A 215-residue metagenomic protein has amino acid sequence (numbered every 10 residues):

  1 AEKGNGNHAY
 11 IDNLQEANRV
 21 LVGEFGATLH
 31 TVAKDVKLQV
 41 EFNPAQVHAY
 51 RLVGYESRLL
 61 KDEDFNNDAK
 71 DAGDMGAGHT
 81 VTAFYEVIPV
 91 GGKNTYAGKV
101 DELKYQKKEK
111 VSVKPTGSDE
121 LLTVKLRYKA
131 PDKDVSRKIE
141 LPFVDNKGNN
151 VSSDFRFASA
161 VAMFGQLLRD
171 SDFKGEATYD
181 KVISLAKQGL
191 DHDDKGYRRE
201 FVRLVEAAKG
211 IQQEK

Functional and structural regions predicted by a protein language model:
E2-S118: Acidic, polar loop-rich interaction surfaces within structured domains
L29-V32, V47-E56, Q188-R199, Q212-K215: Short, charged low-complexity intrinsically disordered segments located at boundaries of structured domains
K93-V205, I211-Q213: Conserved functional hotspot residues or short segments at active or partner-binding sites across diverse domains
